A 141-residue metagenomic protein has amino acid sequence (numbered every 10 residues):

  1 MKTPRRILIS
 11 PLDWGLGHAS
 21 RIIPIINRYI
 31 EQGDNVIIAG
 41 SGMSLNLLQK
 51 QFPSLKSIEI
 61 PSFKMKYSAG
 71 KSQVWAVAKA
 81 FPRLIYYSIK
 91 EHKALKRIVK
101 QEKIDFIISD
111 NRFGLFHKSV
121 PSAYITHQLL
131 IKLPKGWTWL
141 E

Functional and structural regions predicted by a protein language model:
T3-I9, D13, V36-R83: Conserved nucleotide-sugar phosphate-binding/catalytic loop shared by glycosyltransferases and other
R5, K103-D105, V120: Conserved acidic residues
P11-I23: A short, glycine/small-residue-rich beta-strand->loop->alpha-helix junction that serves as a flexible
W14-G15, P82-Y87, P134-E141: Short, flexible loop segments at the rims of nucleotide/cofactor-binding pockets, characterized by
I25-D34: A short, Lys/Arg-enriched amphipathic alpha-helix followed by its capping loop at the start of a domain
S44, I107-S122: An aromatic- and histidine-rich active-site surface loop
S72-G114: Conserved nucleotide-sugar donor-binding subdomain of glycosyltransferases
S119-E141: Active-site-proximal region of nucleotide-activated glycan assembly enzymes, centered on histidine/acidic-rich loops
